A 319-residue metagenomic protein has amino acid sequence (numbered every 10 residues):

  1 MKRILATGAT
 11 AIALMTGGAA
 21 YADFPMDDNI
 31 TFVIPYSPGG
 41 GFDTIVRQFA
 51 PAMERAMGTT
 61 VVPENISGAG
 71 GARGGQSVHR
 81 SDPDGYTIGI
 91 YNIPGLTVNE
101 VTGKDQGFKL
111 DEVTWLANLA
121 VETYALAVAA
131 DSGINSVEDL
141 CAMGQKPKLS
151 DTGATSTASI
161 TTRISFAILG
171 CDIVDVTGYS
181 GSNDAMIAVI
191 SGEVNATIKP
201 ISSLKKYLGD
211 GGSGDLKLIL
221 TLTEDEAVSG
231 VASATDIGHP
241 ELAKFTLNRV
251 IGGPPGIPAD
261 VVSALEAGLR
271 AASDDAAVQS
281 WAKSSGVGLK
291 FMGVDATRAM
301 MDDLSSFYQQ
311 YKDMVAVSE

Functional and structural regions predicted by a protein language model:
M1-I4: Positively charged n-region of N-terminal signal peptides that target proteins for export
A6-L14: Hydrophobic helical h-region of N-terminal Sec-dependent signal peptides in bacterial secretory/periplasmic proteins
T16-A19: N-terminal signal peptide c-region/cleavage motif recognized by signal peptidases
A22-E112, A158, I168-I198, S203-Y207 (+2 more regions): N-terminal (or domain-start) structured segment
M26-I30, R55, R80-Y86, V101-D184 (+2 more regions): Hinge/capping helix and adjacent helix->loop/strand transition within the periplasmic-binding protein
D27-N29, G214, I219, A259-E319: An extracytoplasmic/periplasmic, membrane-proximal ligand-sensing/linker region
N92-I93, A130, P200-S202, L222-T223 (+1 more regions): Short secondary-structure boundary segments
L204-S273, S306, S318: C-terminal lobe and pocket-closing loops of periplasmic/extracytoplasmic Venus-flytrap solute-binding proteins
